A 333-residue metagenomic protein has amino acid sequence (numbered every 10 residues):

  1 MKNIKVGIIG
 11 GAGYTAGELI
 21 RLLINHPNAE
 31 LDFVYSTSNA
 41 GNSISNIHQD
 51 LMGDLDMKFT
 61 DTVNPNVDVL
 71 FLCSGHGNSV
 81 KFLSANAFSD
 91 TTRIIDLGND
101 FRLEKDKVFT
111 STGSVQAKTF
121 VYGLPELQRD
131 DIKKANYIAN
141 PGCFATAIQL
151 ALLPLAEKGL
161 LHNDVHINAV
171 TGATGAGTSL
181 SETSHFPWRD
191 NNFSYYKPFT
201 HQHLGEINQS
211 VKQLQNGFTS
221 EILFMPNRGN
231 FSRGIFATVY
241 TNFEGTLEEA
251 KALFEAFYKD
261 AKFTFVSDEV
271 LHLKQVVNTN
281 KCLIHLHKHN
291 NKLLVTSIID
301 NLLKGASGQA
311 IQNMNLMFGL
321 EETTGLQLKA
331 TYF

Functional and structural regions predicted by a protein language model:
M1-N191, Y196-P198, H285-H289, Y332: N-terminal Rossmann-like NAD(P) cofactor-binding subdomain of oxidoreductases, focused on the glycine-rich
I20, Q149-A156, L204-N208, E255 (+1 more regions): Predominant activation on well-ordered alpha-helical scaffold segments within soluble catalytic domains
L31, N163-I167, T219-L223, F263-S267 (+1 more regions): A short coil-to-beta-strand element that immediately follows conserved catalytic motifs
A135, F193, G234-T238, L294: Short, solvent-exposed beta-strand edge segments and adjacent coil->beta transition regions
Y196-F199, N227, H272-V276: Short Gly/Pro-enriched turn/cap motifs at secondary-structure boundaries
T200-V266: C-terminal substrate-binding/catalytic lobe of Rossmann-fold NAD(P)-dependent dehydrogenases
A237-F333: C-terminal active-site/capping subdomain that shapes the small-molecule cofactor and substrate pocket of enzyme
